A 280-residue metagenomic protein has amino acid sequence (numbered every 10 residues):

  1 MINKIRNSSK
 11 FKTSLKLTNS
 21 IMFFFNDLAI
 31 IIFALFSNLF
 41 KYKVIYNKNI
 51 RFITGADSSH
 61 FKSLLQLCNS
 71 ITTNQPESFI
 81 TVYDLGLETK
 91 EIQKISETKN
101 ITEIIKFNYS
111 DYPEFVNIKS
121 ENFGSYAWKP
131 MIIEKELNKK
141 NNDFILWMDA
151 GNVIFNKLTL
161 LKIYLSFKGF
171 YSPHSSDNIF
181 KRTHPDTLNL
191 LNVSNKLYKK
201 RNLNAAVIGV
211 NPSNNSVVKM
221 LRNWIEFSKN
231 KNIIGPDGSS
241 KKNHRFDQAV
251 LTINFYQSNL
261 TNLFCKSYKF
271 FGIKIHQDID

Functional and structural regions predicted by a protein language model:
M1-D280: Glycosyltransferase catalytic domains, chiefly GT-A lineage
